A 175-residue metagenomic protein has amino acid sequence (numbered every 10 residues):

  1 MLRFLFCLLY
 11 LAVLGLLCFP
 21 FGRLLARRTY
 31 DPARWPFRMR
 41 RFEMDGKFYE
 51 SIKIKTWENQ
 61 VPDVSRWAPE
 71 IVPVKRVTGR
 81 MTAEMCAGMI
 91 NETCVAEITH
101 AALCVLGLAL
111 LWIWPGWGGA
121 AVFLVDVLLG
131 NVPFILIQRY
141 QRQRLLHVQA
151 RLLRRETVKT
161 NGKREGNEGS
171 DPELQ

Functional and structural regions predicted by a protein language model:
R3-D45: N-terminal signal-anchor transmembrane alpha helix
Y10-A12, L110, G119-L129: Hydrophobic core segments of alpha-helical transmembrane domains in multi-pass membrane proteins
G22-P36, F134-Q149: Inner-leaflet juxtamembrane helices
R28-M89, R151-K163, D171: Membrane-proximal soluble regions of multi-pass membrane proteins
R40-N59, W117, F123, L129-L136 (+1 more regions): Anionic, Ser/Thr-rich low-complexity intrinsically disordered regions
M85-G118: Transmembrane alpha-helical segments and their cytosolic interface motifs in multi-pass membrane proteins
I135-Q175: Cytosolic/matrix-facing juxtamembrane and C-terminal tails of multi-pass cellular membrane proteins
